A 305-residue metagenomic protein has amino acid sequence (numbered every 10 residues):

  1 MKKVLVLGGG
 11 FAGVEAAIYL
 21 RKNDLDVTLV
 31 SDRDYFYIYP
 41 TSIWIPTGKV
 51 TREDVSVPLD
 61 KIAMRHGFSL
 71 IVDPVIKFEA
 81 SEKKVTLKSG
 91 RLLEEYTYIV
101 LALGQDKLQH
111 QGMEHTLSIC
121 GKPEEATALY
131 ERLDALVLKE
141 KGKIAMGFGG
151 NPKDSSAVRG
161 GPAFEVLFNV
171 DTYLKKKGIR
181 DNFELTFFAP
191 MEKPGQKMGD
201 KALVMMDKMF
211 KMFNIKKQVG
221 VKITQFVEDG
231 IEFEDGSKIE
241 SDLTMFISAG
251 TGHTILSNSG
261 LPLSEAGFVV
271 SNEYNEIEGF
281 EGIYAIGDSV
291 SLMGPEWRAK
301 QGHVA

Functional and structural regions predicted by a protein language model:
M1-K3, G67-E165, N169-G178, M245: FAD-binding core/adjacent interface of flavoenzyme oxidoreductases
K2-S69, P152-Q196: Beta1-alpha1 glycine-rich phosphate/pyrophosphate-binding loop at the start of Rossmann-like nucleotide-binding domains
D26-T28, R65, S69-K84, E94 (+1 more regions): A Rossmann-like FAD-binding core segment of flavoenzymes
Y35-Y37, F78, L108, K193 (+1 more regions): Active-site loop signature of alpha/beta-hydrolase-fold enzymes
S56, A126, A163-L167, L203 (+1 more regions): Amphipathic alpha-helical segments in well-structured domains
E114-E140, K238-L243, I247-A305: FAD-site-proximal beta/loop scaffold in flavoenzymes
S156-G161, K197-K201, S259, E296-R298: Short, solvent-exposed loop/turn segments at secondary-structure boundaries
